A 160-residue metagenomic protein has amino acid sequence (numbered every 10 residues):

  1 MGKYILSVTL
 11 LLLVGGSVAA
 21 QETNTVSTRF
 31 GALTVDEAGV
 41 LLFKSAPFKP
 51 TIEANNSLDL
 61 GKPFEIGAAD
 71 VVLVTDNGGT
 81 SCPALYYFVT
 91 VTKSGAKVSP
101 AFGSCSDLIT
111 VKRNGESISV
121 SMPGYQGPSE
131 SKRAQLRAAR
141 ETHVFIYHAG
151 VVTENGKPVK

Functional and structural regions predicted by a protein language model:
M1-L6: Bacterial N-terminal signal peptides that target proteins for export
V14-S17: N-terminal signal peptide c-region/cleavage motif recognized by signal peptidases
A20-V40, I109-K160: Acidic, small-residue rich beta-repeat scaffolds with periodic aromatic anchors
S45-N56, K97-P100: A short beta-strand motif characteristic of beta-propeller blades
A54-F64, S104-R113: Repeated scaffold domains used in trafficking and secretory/extracellular systems, primarily beta-propellers
I66-N77, F88, I118-M122: Acidic/hydrophobic-patterned starts of short beta strands in beta-sheet-rich repeat architectures
N77-P83, G103-C105: His-enriched metal-coordination microenvironments in redox/metal-binding proteins
L85-T92: Short, surface-exposed beta-strand/strand-loop-strand elements in extracellular ectodomains
